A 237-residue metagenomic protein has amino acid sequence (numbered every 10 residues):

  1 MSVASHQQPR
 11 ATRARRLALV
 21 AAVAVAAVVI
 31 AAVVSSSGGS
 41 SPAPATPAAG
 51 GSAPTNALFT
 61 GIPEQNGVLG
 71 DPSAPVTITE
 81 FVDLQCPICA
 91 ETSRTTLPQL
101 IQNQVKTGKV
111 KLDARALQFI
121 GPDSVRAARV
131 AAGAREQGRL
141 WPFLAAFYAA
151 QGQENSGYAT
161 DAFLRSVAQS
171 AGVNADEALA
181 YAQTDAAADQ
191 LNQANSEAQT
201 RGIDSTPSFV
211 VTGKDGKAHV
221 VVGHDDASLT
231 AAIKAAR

Functional and structural regions predicted by a protein language model:
S2-P47, Q169-R237: C-terminal cap of thioredoxin/glutaredoxin-like
G39-P63: N-terminal low-complexity, Pro/Thr-rich disordered segments that flank secretion/membrane-targeting signals
N56, S73-P75, A127, S205-T206: A structure-centric signal for secondary-structure junctions around beta-strands
F59-V76: A short beta-strand-turn-helix
E64, T96-P98, S196: Alpha-helical scaffolding within the catalytic cores of extracellular/periplasmic polymer-degrading hydrolases
D71, E80, R94, V222-G223: Conserved strand-loop elements at the edges of beta-sheets that form or border functional pockets
A74, V82-Q169: Structural alpha/beta surface segment adjacent to cysteine/selenocysteine redox centers across thiol/disulfide enzymes
I78, C86, F209: Conserved S/T- and glycine-rich ATP-binding loop of Class I adenylate-forming
